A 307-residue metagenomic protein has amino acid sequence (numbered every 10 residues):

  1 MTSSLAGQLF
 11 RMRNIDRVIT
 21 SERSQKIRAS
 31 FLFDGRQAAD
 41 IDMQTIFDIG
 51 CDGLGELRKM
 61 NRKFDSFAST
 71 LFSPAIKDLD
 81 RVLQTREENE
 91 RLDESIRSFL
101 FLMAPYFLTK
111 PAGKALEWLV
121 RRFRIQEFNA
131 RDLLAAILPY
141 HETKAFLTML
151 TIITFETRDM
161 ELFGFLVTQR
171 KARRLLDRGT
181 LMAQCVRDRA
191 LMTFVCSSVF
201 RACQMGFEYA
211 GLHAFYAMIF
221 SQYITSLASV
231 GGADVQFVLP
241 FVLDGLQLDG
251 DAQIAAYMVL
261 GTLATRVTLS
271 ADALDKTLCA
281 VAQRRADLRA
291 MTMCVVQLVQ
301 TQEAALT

Functional and structural regions predicted by a protein language model:
M1-T307: Extended alpha-solenoid scaffolds built from HEAT/ARM-like alpha-helical repeats and adjacent low-complexity/polar
